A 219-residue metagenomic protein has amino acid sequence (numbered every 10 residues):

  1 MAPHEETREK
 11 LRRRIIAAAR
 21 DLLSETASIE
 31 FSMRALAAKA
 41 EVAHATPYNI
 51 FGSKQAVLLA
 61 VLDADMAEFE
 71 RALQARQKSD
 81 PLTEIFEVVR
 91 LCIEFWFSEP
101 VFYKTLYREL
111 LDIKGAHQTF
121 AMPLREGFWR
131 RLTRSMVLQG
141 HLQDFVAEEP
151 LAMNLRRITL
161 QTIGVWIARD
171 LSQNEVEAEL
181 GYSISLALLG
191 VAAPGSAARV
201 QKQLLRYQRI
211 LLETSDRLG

Functional and structural regions predicted by a protein language model:
P3, D63-V88, F128, L132: Amphipathic alpha-helical linker/stalk segments
R8-A19, L36, V61-F69, W129: Generic hydrophobic, amphipathic alpha-helix propensity
R14, L22-A56, A60: Helix-turn-helix
S32, K104-R108, G115, D144-F145 (+2 more regions): Short, hydrophobic secondary-structure boundary micro-motifs
A60, Q74-K104, G115, L155 (+1 more regions): Hydrophobic alpha-helical connector segments
F95-A116, R130-R134, Q161-V165, V200-Q203: Amphipathic alpha-helical segments used for helix-helix packing
K114-H141, V146-G164, A178-L188: Amphipathic alpha-helical packing segments from all-alpha helical-bundle domains
T133-L138, A168-G219: C-terminal peripheral helix-coil segments that are non-catalytic and often amphipathic
